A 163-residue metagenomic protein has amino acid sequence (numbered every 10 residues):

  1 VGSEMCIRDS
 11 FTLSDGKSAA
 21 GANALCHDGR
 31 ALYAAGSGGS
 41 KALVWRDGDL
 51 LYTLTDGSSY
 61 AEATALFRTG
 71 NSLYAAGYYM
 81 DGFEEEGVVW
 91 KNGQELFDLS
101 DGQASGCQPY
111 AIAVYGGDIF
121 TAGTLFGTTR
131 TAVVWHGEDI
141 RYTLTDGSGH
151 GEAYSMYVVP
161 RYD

Functional and structural regions predicted by a protein language model:
V1-I7: Short, small-residue-biased leader/transition segments that mark boundaries at the very start of proteins
R8-A19, L50-Y60, E95-C107, I140-G151: Short loop/turn motifs that cap or connect beta-strands within the blades of beta-propeller-type repeat domains
D9-S10, H27, Y78-Y79, A111-V114 (+2 more regions): Ser/Thr/Pro/Gly-rich low-complexity disordered regions
A19-H27, Y60-R68, G106-V114, H150-P160: Repeated scaffold domains used in trafficking and secretory/extracellular systems, primarily beta-propellers
Y33-G38, A75-Y79, T121-L125: Recurrent small/Gly-Pro-centered beta-turn motifs in extracellular repeat architectures
S40-L43, G82-V88, G127-V133: Structural motif
W45-D49, W90-Q94, W135-D139: Short loop/turn segments that connect beta-strands within beta-propeller blades
